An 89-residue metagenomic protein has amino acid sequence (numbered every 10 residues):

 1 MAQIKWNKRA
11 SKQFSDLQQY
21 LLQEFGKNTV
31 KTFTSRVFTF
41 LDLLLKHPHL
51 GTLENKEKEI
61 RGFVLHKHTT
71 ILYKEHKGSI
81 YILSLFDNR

Functional and structural regions predicted by a protein language model:
M1-T32: Arg/Lys-rich, positively charged N-terminal/basic patches that mediate binding to nucleic acids
K27, H47-L50: A general structural signal for well-ordered secondary-structure junctions
F33, L41: Extended, folded domain segments that form the structural surfaces/walls around functional sites
D42-K46: Short proline/glycine- and basic residue-enriched helix-capping loop/turn segments at helix->loop/beta transitions
H49-S79: Basic/aromatic recognition patch in beta-strand/loop cores that engages polyanionic ligands
H76-N88: A beta-strand edge to alpha-helix "cap/lid" segment located at domain peripheries
